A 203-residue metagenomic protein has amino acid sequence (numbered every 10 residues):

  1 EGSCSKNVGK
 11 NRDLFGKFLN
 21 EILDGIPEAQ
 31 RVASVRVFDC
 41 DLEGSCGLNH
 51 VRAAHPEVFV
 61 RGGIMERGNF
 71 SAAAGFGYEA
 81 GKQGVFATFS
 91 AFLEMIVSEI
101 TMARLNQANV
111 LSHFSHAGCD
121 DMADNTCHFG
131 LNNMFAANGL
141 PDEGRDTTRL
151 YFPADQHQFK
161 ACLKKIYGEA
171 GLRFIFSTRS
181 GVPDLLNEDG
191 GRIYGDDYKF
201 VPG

Functional and structural regions predicted by a protein language model:
E1-F200: Thiamine diphosphate
